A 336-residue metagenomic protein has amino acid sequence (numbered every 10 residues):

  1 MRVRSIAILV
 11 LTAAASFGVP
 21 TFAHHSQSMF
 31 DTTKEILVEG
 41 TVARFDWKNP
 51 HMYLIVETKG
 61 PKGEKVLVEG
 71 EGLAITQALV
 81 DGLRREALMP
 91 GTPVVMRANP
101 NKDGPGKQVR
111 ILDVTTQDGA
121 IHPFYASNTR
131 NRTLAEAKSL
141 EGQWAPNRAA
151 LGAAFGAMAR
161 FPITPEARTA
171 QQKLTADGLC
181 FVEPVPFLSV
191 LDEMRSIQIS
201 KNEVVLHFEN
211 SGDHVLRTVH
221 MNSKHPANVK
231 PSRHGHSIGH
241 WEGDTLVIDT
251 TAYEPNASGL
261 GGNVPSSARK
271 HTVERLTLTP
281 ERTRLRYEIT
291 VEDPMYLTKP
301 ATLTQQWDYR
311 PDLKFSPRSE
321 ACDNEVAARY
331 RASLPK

Functional and structural regions predicted by a protein language model:
M1-S5: Positively charged n-region of N-terminal signal peptides that target proteins for export
A7-G18: Bacterial N-terminal signal peptides
V19-A23: Sec/Tat signal peptide C-region and signal peptidase I cleavage site
S28-K336: PEST-like low-complexity, intrinsically disordered acidic/proline/serine-rich tracts that flank trafficking/processing
